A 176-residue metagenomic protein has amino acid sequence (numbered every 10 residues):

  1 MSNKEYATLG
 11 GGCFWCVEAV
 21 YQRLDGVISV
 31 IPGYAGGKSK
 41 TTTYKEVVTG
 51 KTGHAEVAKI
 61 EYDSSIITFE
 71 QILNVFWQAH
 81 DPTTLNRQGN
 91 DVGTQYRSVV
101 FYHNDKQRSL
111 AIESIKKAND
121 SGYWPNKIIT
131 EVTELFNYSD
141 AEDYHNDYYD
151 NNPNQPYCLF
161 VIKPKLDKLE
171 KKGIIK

Functional and structural regions predicted by a protein language model:
M1-K176: Flexible coil/turn and secondary-structure edge motifs
